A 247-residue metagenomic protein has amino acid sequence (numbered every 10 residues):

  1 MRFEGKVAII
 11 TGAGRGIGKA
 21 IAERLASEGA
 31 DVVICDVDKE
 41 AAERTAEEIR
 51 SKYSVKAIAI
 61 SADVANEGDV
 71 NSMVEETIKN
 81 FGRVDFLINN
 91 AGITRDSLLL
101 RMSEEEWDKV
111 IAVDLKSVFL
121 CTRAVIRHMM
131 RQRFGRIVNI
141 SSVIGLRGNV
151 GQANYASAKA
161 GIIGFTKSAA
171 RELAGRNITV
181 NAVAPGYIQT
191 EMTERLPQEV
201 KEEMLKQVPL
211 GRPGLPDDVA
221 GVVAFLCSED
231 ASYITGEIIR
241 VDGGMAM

Functional and structural regions predicted by a protein language model:
R2, M130, F134, I178 (+2 more regions): C-terminal substrate-recognition "lid" of short-chain dehydrogenase/reductases
R2-V33, A169: Canonical Rossmann dinucleotide-binding motif of NAD(H)/NADP(H)-dependent dehydrogenases/reductases, specifically
K39-E40, S61-S72, E104, D218: The beta1-alpha1 cofactor-binding region of Rossmann-like NAD(H)/NADP(H)-dependent oxidoreductases
L98-L99, E106-I111, T193, M204: Substrate-binding pocket helix/loop in short-chain dehydrogenase/reductase
T122, A158, T166: Active-site helix of classical SDR
R127, R171-G175, S232: Alpha-helical segment proximal to the catalytic Tyr-Lys
S142: Residue(s) in the substrate-gating loop at a strand-loop-helix junction that position the organic substrate next
